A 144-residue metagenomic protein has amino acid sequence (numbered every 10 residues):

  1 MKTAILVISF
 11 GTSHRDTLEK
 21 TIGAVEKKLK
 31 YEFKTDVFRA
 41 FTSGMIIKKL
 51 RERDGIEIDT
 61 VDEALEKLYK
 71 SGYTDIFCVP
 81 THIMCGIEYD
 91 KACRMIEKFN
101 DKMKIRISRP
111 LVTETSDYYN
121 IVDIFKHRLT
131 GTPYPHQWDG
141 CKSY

Functional and structural regions predicted by a protein language model:
M1-Y144: Active-site-proximal alpha-helix that buttresses catalytic centers in soluble enzyme cores
